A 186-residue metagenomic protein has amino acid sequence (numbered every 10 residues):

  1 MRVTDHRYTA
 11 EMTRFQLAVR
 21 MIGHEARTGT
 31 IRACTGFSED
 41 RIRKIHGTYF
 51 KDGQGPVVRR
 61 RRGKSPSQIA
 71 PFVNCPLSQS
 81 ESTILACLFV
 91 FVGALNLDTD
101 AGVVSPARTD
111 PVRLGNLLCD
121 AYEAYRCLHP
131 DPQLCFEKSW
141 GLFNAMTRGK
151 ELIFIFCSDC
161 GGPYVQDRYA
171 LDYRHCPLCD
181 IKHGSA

Functional and structural regions predicted by a protein language model:
M1-R20, H24, G29-A186: Long, charge-rich, low-complexity intrinsically disordered regions
